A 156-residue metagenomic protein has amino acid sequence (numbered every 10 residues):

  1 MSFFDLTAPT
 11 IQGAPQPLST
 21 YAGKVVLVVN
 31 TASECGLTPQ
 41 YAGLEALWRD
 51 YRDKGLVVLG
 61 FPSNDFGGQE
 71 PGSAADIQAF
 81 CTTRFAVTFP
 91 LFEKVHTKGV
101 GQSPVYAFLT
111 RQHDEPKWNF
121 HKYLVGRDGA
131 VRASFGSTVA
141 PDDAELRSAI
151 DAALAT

Functional and structural regions predicted by a protein language model:
M1-S19, P39: N-terminal "domain-start" segment that seeds a small globular fold
K24-V25, E34, P39-P62, T82-F85: Conserved helix-turn-beta segment immediately C-terminal to the redox Cys motif in thioredoxin-like folds
A32-L44, S63-F66, E70-P71, G129 (+1 more regions): Short, thiol/selenol-centered motifs that function as redox-active sites or metal-ligating centers
G43-A46, D76, P104, F108 (+2 more regions): Alpha-helical elements of Rossmann-like donor-binding domains used by nucleotide-donor carbohydrate transfer enzymes
G55-G72, T88-G99: Thiol-based oxidoreductase modules, predominantly thioredoxin-like and allied folds used for disulfide exchange
A75-N119: Short, internal strand/loop/helix patches that form the active-site neighborhood or redox-interaction surface
A107, R111-T156: Thiol-/selenol-based redox modules, centered on thioredoxin-like and closely related oxidoreductase domains
